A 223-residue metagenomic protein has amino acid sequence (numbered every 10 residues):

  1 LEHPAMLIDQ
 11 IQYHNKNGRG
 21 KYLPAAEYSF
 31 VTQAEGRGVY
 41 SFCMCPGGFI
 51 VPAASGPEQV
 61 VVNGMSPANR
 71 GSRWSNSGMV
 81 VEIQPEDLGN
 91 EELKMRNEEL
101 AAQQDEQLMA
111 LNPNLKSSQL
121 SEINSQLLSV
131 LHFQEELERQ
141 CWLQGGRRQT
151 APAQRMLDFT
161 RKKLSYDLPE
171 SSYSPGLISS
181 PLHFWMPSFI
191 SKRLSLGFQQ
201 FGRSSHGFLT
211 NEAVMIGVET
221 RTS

Functional and structural regions predicted by a protein language model:
L1-K116, S121-S223: Residues forming the flavin
